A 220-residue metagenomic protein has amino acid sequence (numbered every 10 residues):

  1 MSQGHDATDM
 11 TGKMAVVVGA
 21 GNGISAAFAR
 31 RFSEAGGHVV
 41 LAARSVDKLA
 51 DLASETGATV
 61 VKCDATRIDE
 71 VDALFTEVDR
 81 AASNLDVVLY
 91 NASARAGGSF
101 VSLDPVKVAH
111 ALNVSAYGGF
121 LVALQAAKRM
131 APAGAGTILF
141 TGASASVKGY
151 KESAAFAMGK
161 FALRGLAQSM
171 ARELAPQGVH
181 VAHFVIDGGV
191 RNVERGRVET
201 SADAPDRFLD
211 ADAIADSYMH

Functional and structural regions predicted by a protein language model:
K13, N84-D86, S99, M130-A143 (+1 more regions): Active-site loop of short-chain dehydrogenase/reductase
G21-N22: Conserved glycine-rich cofactor-binding loop
G37-A50: Conserved glycine-rich Rossmann-like NAD(P)H-binding loop of the short-chain dehydrogenase/reductase
E55-D69: Rossmann-fold cofactor-recognition segment
A94, V101-F120, L139, L163: Catalytic Tyr-X3-Lys loop
V114-P132: Amphipathic alpha-helical dimer-interface segment in Rossmann-like NAD(P)H-dependent oxidoreductases
T137-A162, A167-Q168, R172-A175: Catalytic loop of short-chain dehydrogenase/reductase
P176-R191, R197-H220: C-terminal helical subdomain
